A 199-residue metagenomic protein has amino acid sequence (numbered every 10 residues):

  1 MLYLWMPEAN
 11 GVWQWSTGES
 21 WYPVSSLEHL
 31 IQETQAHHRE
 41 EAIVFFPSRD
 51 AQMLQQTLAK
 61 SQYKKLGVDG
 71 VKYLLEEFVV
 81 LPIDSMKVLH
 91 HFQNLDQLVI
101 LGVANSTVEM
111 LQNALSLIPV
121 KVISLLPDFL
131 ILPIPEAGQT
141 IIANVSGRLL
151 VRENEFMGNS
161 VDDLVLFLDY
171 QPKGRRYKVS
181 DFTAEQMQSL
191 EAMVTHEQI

Functional and structural regions predicted by a protein language model:
M1-I199: Hydrophobic/aromatic-enriched cytosolic interaction surfaces used to assemble or bind macromolecules
